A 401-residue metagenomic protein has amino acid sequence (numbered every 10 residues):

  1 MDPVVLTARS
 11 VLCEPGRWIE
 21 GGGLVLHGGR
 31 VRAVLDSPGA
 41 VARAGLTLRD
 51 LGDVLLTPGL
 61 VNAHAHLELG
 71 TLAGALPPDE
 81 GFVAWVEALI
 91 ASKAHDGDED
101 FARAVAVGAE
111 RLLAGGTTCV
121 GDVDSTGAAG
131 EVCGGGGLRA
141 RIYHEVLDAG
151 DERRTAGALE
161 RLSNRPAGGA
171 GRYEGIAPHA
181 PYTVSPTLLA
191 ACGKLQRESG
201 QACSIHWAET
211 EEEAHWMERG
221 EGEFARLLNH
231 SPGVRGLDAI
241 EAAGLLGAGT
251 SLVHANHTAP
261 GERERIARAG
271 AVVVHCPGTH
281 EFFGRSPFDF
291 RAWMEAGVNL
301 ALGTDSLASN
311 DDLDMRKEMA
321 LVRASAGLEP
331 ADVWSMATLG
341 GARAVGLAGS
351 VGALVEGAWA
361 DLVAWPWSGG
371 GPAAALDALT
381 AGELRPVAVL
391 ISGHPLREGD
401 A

Functional and structural regions predicted by a protein language model:
M1-R43, H394: N-terminal metal-binding scaffold of metallo-dependent hydrolase/deaminase domains
D2-T7, V41-A84, A106, L113-A114: Replace "His-x-His-based motif
L55-L56, A73-G136, L159-G168: Alpha-helical scaffold segments that flank or form the walls of functional sites
H66, S125-T126, E145-A149, H179-P181 (+4 more regions): Active-site beta-loop-alpha junctions enriched in small/polar residues
T71-R103, G136-G137, R141-H144, T210-G249 (+2 more regions): Active-site gating loops and adjacent loop-to-helix segments of metal-dependent hydrolytic enzymes
E131-G134, A158-V272, G284-L300, G349-G352: Histidine/acidic residue-rich metal-binding segments in metalloenzymes
A242-L245, S286-S368, V387: His/Asp/Glu-enriched, well-ordered alpha-helical/loop segment that forms or immediately abuts the divalent-metal
W359-A401: C-terminal cap of metal-dependent C-N hydrolases
